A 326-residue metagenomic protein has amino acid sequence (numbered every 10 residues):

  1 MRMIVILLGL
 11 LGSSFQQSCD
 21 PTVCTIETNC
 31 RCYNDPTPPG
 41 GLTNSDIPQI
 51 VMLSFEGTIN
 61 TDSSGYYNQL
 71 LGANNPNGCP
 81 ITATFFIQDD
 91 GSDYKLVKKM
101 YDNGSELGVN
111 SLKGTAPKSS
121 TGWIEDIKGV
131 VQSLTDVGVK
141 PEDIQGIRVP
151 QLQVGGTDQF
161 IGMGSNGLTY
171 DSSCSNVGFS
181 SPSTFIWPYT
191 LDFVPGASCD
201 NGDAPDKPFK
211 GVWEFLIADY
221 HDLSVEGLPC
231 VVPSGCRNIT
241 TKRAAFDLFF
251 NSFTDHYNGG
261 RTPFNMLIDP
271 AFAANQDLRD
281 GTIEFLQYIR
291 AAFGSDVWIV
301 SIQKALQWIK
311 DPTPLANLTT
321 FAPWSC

Functional and structural regions predicted by a protein language model:
M1-Q16: Cleavable N-terminal signal peptides of Sec/SRP-targeted secreted and luminal proteins
Q17-A116, D126-F160, T169, C174-S181 (+8 more regions): Active-site beta->alpha N-cap acidic-glycine motif
K118-G122: Acidic/histidine-rich helix-loop elements that form or flank divalent-metal/phosphate-binding sites at the catalytic
I124, P312-F321: Short, surface-exposed amphipathic charged segments that create phosphate/polyanion-binding patches used for binding
I186-L248, S252-H256: Aromatic-lined glycan-binding groove of carbohydrate-active enzymes
S224-P233, Q276-R279, K310-P312: Short conserved micro-motifs at the rims of enzyme active sites and ligand-binding pockets
